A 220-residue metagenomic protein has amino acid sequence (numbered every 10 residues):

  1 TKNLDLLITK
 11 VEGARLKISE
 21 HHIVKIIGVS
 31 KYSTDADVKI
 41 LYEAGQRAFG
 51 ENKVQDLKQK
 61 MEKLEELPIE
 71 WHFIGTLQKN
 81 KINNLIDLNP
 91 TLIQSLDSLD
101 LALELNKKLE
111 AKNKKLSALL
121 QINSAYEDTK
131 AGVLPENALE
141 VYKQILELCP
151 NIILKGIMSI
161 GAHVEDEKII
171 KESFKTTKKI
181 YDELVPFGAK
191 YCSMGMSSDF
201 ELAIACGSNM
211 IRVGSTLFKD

Functional and structural regions predicted by a protein language model:
T1-S198, I204-C206: Conserved alpha/beta-domain cores
G50, I211-R212: Paired acidic/hydrophobic, glycine-rich loop segments that form the ligand-binding mouth/hinge of periplasmic-binding
I204-C206, R212-D220: Expand to "…catalyze enediolate/carbanion chemistry for C-C bond making/breaking, isomerization, decarboxylation
